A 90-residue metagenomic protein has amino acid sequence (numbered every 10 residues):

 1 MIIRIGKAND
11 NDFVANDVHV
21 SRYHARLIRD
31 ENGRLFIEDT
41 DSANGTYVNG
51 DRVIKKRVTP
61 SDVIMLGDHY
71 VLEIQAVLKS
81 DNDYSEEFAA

Functional and structural regions predicted by a protein language model:
M1-Y70: Forkhead-associated
I3-R4, A8-D10, D68-A90: Regulatory inter-domain linker segments that are low-complexity and enriched for serine/threonine/proline
